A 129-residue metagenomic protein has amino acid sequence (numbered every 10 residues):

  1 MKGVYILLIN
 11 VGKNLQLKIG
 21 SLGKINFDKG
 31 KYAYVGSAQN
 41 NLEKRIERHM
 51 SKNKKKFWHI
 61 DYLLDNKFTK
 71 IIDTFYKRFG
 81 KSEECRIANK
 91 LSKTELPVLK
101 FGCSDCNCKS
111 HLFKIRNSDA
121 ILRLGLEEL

Functional and structural regions predicted by a protein language model:
Y5-N10: A short beta-strand micro-motif
V11-G12, M50: Flexible coil/turn and secondary-structure edge motifs
N14-K18: Short N-terminal binding/cap micro-motifs at the start of the first secondary-structure element
D28-K29: Non-catalytic terminal regions with compositionally biased, polar/charged low complexity
A33-A38: GIY-YIG nuclease signature motif recognition
N40-L129: Aromatic/basic micro-patches that form nucleic-acid/chromatin recognition or nuclease catalytic surfaces
